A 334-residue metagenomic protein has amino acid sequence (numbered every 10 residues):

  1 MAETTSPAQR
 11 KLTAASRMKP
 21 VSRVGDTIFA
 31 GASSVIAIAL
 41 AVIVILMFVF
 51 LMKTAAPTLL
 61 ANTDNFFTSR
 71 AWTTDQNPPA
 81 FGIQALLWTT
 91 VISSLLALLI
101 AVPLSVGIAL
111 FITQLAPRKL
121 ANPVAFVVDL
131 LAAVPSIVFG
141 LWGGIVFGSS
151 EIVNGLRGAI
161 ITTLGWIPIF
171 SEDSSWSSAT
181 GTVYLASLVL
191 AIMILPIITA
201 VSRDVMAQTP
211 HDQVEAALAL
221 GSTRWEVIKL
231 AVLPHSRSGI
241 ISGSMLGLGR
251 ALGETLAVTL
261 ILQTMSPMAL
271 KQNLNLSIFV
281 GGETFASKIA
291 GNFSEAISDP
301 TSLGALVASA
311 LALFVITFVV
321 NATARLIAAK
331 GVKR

Functional and structural regions predicted by a protein language model:
A15-T27, G31-A32, M52-A97, P117 (+2 more regions): Periplasmic/extracellular loop-to-transmembrane helix junction in inner-membrane transport proteins
A61-Q84, F139-I192, L262-Q263, N273-S277: Membrane-interfacial helix termini and adjacent extracytoplasmic/periplasmic loops of multi-pass transporters
A97-V128, A324-K330: Transmembrane-helix boundary motif in ABC transporter permease subunits
F111, P168-A219, T223-E226, A231 (+1 more regions): Membrane-cytosol interface at the C-terminal ends of specific transmembrane alpha-helices in multi-pass membrane
L141, E151, I240-S277, A286: Non-cytoplasmic
S174-S178, T259-L311: Interhelical loop and adjacent transmembrane-helix boundary motif in polytopic membrane transport permeases
R203-H211, L218, G291-R334: C-terminal transmembrane helix and the adjacent membrane-cytosol boundary/short C-terminal tail of inner/organellar
